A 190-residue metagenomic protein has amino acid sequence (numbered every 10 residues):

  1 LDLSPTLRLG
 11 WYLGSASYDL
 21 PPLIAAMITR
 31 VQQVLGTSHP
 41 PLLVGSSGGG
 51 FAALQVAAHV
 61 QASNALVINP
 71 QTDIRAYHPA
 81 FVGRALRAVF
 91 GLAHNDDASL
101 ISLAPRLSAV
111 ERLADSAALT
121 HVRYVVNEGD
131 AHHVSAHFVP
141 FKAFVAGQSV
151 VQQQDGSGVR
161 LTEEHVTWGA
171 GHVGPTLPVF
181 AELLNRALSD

Functional and structural regions predicted by a protein language model:
L1, L42-V44, L66, R123-V125: Hydrophobic/aromatic beta-strand patches that form the interior of the parallel beta-sheet core in alpha/beta enzyme
L1-G36: Active-site catalytic motif of lipid deacylating hydrolases and related acyltransferases
L35-S47: Alpha/beta-hydrolase fold nucleophile elbow
S38-P40, S63, T120: Short coil/turn segments at beta-strand junctions that form active-site/ligand-binding loops
G45-A57: Glycine-rich nucleophile elbow surrounding the catalytic serine of serine-hydrolase chemistry
V56-N64, A143-A146: Short, surface-exposed basic-aromatic patches at helix termini and helix-loop junctions that form
V67-Y77, E128: Active-site nucleophile loop of the alpha/beta-hydrolase fold
H78, V82-V159, E163, G169-S189: The feature captures the conserved acid-bearing segment of alpha/beta-hydrolase catalytic domains
